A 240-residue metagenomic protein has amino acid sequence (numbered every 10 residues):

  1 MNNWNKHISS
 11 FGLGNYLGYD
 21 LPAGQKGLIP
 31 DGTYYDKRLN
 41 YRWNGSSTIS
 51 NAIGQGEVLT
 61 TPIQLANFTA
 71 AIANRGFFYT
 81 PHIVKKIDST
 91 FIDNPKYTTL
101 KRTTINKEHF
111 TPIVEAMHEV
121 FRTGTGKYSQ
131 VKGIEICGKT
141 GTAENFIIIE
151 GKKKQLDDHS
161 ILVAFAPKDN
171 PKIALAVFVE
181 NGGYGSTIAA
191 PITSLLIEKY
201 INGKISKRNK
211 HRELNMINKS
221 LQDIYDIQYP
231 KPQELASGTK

Functional and structural regions predicted by a protein language model:
M1-A176, I227-K240: Beta-lactam-recognizing serine transpeptidase/beta-lactamase-like catalytic domain environment
T61-N67, I188-L195: Short amphipathic alpha-helical face segments that pack within enzyme cores and frequently flank/anchor catalytic
I92-K101, I192-K240: Short, gly/Ser/Thr-rich active-site loops of penicillin-recognizing serine hydrolases
N106, G185-A189: A short, polar/proline- and glycine-enriched secondary-structure boundary/capping micro-motif
V179: Conserved functional hotspot residues or short segments at active or partner-binding sites across diverse domains
G182-Y184, N202: Short beta-strands and strand-coil junctions in structured, solvent-facing domains, enriched
